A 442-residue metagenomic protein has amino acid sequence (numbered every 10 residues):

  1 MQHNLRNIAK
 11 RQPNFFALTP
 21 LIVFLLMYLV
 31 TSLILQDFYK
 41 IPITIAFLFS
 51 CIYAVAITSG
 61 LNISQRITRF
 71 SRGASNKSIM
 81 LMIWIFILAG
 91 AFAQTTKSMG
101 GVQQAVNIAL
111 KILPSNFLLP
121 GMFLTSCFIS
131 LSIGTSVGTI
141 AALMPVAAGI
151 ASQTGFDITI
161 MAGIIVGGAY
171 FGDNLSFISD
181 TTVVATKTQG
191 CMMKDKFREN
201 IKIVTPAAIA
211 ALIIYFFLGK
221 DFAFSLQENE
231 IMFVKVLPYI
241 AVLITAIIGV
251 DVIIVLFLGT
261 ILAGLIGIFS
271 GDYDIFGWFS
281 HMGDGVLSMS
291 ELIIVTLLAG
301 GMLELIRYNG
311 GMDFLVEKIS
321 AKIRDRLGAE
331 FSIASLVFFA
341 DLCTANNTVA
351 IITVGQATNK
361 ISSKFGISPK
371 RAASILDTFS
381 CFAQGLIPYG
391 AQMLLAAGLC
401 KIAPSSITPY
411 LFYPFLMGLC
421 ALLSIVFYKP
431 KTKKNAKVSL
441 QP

Functional and structural regions predicted by a protein language model:
M1-I87, E199-V295, N435-P442: Hydrophobic transmembrane alpha-helices of multi-pass small-molecule transporters
Q2-H3, G167-Y170, N174-E230, V234 (+3 more regions): Juxtamembrane and boundary regions of transmembrane helices in multi-pass small-molecule transporters and channels
T44, L48, A56, I67-G100 (+6 more regions): Core transmembrane alpha-helical segments of multi-pass membrane transporters/permeases
L61-I63, S75-I79, S98, G155-T159 (+6 more regions): Juxtamembrane helix-boundary/capping and inter-helix hinge elements in multi-pass membrane proteins
N76-M82, N107-T125, A151-M161, T205 (+5 more regions): Membrane-interfacial loop-to-helix junctions in multi-pass transporters
I83-F92, L113-V146, S320-A357, L376: Hydrophobic alpha-helical transmembrane segments of multi-pass integral membrane proteins, predominantly secondary
N116-I129, G155-G172, G328-D341, F365-L386 (+2 more regions): Alpha-helical transmembrane segments of multi-pass membrane proteins
G138-I150, V166, F177-C191, N347-S362 (+1 more regions): Re-entrant/interfacial helical elements at transmembrane boundaries that shape and gate the permeation pathway
